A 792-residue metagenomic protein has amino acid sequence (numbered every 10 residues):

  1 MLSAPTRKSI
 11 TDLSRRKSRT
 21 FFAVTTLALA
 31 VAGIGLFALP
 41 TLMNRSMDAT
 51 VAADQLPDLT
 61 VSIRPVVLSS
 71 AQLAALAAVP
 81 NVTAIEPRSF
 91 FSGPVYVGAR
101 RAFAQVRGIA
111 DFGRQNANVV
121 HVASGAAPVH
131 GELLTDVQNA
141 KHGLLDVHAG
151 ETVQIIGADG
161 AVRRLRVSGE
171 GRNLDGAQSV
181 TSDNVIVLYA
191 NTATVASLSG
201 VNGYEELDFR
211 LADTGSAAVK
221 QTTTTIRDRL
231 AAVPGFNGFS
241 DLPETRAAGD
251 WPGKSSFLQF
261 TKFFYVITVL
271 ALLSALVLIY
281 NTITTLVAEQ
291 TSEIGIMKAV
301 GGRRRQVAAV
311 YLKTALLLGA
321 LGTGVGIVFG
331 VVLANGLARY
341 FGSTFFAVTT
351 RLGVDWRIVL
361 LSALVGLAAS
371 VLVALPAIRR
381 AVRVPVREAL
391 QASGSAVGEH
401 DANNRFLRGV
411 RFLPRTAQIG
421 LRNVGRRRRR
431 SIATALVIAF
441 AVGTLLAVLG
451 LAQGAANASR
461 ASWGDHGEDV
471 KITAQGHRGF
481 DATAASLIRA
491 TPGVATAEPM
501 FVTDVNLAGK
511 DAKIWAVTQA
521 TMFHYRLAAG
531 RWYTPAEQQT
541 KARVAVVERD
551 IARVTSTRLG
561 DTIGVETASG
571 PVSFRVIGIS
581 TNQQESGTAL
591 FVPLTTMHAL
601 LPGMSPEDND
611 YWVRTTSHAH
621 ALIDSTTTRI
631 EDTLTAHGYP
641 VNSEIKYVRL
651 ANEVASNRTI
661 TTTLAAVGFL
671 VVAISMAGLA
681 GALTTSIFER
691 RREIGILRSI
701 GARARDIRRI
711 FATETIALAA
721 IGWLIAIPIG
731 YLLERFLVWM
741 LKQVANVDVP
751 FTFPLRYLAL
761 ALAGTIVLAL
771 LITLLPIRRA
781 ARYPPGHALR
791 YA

Functional and structural regions predicted by a protein language model:
M1-G33, L312, L316, E399-F440 (+3 more regions): N-terminal Sec/SRP start-transfer signal
L2-A23, L27-L273, T285, R304-R305 (+5 more regions): Membrane transport/envelope proteins' first extracytoplasmic loop
R16-K17, V277-G319, A677-A720: Interfacial "coupling" helices/loops that link adjacent transmembrane helices in transporter permeases
A53-S69, P414-P535, V546-R549, T659: Juxtamembrane segments of multi-pass membrane proteins
A104-G143, S486, A490-T491, A495-T496 (+2 more regions): Short beta-strand boundary microenvironments
L276, Y280-I283, L316-A347, R357-R383 (+3 more regions): Small-residue-rich transmembrane alpha-helices
R383-D401, R779-A792: Short cytosolic juxtamembrane segments of multi-pass membrane proteins
P499, N609-R614, R629-E734, V738-W739 (+3 more regions): C-terminal transmembrane helical bundles of large multi-pass transporters and their helix-start/helix-kink determinants
